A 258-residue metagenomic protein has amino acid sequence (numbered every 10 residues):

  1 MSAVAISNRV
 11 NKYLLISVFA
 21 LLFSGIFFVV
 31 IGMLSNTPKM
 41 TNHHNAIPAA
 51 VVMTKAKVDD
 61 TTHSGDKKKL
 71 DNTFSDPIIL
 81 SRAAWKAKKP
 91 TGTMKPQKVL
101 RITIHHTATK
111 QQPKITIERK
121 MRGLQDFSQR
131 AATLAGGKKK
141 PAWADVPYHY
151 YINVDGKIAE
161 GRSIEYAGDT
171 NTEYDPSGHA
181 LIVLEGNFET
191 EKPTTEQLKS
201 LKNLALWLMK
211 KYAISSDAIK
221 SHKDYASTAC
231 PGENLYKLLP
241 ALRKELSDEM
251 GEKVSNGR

Functional and structural regions predicted by a protein language model:
S2-T103, T107, Q111, A142 (+3 more regions): Basic/polar, cationic surfaces and motifs that engage anionic cell-wall and phosphate/carboxylate ligands
P96-K139: Active-site acidic/histidine clusters and adjacent loop/turn architecture that either coordinate catalytic ions
A131, K139-V146, V154: Glycine-/small-residue-enriched capping loops at alpha/beta junctions
